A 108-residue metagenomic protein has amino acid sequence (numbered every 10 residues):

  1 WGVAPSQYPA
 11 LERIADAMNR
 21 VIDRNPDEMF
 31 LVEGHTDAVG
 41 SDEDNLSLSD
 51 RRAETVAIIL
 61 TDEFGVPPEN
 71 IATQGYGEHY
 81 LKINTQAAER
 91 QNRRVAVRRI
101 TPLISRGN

Functional and structural regions predicted by a protein language model:
G2-A4: Short, solvent-exposed loop/linker segments at the N-terminal edge of repeated beta-sheet extracellular domains
Y8, E33-N108: Periplasmic OmpA-like peptidoglycan-binding domain that tethers envelope proteins to the cell wall
I14-R24, V56-E63: Structured segments of extracytoplasmic/periplasmic soluble domains in secreted or envelope-associated proteins
N19-N25, A87, R106: Surface-exposed acidic, glycine-flexible loop patches that form ligand/cofactor-binding and adhesion interfaces
D23-E28, V66-P68: Short helix-terminating capping/connector loops at secondary-structure junctions
